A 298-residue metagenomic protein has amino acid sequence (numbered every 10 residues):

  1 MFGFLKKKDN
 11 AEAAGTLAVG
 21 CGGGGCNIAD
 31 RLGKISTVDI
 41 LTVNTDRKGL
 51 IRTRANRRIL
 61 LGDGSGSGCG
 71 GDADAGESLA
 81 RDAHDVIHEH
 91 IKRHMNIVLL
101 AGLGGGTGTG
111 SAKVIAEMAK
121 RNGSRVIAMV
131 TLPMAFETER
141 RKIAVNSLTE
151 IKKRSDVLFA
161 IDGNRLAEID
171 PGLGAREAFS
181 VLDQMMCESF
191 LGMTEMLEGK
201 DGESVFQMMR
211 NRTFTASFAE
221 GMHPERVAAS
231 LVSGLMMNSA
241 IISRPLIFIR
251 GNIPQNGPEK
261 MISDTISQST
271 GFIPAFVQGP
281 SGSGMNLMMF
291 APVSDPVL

Functional and structural regions predicted by a protein language model:
M1-L298: Tubulin/FtsZ superfamily GTPase core signature
